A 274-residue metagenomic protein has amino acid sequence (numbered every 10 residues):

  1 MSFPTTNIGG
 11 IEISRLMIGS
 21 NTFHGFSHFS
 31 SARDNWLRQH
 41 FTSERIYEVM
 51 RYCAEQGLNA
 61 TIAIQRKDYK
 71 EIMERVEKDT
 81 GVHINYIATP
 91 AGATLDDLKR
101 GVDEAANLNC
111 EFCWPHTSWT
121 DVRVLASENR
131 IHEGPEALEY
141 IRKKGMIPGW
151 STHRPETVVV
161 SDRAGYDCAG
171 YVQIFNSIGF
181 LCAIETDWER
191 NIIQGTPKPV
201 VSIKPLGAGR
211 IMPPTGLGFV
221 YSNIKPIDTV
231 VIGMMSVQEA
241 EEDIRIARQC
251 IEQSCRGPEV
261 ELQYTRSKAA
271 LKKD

Functional and structural regions predicted by a protein language model:
M1-R33: N-terminal amphipathic alpha-helix/helix-capping segment at the start of soluble metabolic enzymes
T6-R15, D34, R45-R51, G57 (+4 more regions): Structured C-terminal cap/extension of enzyme domains
I13-S20, A60-A63, I84-P90, C113-P115 (+4 more regions): Hydrophobic faces of well-ordered beta-strands that scaffold small-molecule active sites in alpha/beta enzyme cores
N21-F23, R66, T89-A93, S118-T120 (+4 more regions): Active-site beta-loop-alpha junctions enriched in small/polar residues
D34, G92, D96-V172: Glycine/proline-rich, positively charged, aromatic-decorated active-site loop/lid region on the catalytic face
Q39-E128: Active-site beta->alpha loop and helix N-cap motifs at the rims of alpha/beta catalytic domains
Q65-G81, T94-R100, W119-L138, P155-V159 (+3 more regions): Active-site-adjacent beta->alpha loops and helix N-cap segments on the catalytic face of soluble alpha/beta enzymes
V82-T89, D167-N176, E252-R256: Short hydrophobic/aromatic-enriched beta-strand-loop microsegments
